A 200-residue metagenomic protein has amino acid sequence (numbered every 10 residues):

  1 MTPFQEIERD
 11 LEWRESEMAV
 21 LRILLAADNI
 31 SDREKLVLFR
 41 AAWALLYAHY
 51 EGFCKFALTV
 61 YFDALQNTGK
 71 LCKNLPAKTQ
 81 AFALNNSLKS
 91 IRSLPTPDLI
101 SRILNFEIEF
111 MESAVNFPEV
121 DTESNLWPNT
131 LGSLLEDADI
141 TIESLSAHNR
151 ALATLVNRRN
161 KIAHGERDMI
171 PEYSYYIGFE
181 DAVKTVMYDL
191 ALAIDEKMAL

Functional and structural regions predicted by a protein language model:
M1-A41, K73-N74: Charged alpha-helical initiation segments
T2-E6, I30-A42, L46, S144-A147 (+3 more regions): Non-transmembrane, amphipathic alpha-helical segments
E6, W13, V20, N74 (+4 more regions): Exposed alpha-helical structural elements
E6-R9, W13-S16, A41, L45 (+5 more regions): Charged, amphipathic alpha-helical oligomerization/scaffolding segments
E15-M18, R22, F53-C54, R159 (+2 more regions): A structural signal for well-ordered alpha-helices, especially hydrophobic packing surfaces of coiled-coils
I23-I30, L58, F62, H164-R167 (+1 more regions): Short, flexible helix-adjacent loops and helix caps
L45-L46, F53, L58-E143: Helix-loop junctions and short alpha-helical segments
D121-K161, M169, Y173-L200: Amphipathic, Lys/Arg-enriched alpha-helical patches that create a basic surface for binding polyanionic ligands
